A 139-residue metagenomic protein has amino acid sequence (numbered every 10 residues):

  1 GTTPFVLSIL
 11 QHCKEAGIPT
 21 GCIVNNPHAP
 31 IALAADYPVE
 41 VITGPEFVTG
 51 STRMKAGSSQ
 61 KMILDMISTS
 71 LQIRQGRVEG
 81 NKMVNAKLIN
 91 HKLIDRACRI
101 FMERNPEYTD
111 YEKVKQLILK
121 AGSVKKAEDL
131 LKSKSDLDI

Functional and structural regions predicted by a protein language model:
G1-M62, S68-Q75: Glycine-rich phosphate-binding loops that contact phosphosugars or nucleotide phosphates
P27, T43-P45, K87-N90, A121-G122: Glycine-rich beta-alpha junction loops
D65, T69-N105, Y111, I118: Internal, active-site/partner-interface "lid" segment
N105-I139: NTP-binding/hydrolysis catalytic cores, primarily Walker-type P-loop NTPases
